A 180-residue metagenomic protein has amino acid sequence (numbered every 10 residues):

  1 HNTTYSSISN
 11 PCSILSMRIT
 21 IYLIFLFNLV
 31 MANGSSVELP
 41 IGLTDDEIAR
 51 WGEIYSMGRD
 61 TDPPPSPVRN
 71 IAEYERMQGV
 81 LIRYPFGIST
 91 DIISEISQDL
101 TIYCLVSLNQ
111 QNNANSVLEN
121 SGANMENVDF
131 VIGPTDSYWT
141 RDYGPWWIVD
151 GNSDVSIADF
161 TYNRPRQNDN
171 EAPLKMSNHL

Functional and structural regions predicted by a protein language model:
T3-T4, T20: Ala/Thr-enriched low-complexity intrinsically disordered regions
I19-V30: Sec-dependent N-terminal signal peptides
N33-L180: The feature marks the mature, well-folded catalytic cores of soluble enzymes
